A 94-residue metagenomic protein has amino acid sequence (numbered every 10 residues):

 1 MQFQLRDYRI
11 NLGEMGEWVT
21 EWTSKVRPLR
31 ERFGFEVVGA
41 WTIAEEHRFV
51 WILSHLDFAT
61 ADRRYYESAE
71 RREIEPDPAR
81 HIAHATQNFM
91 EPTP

Functional and structural regions predicted by a protein language model:
M1, T93-P94: Basic/polar N-terminal segments that are highly enriched at the extreme N-terminus, encompassing both cleavable
M1, Y8-R9, A40: Generic signal for short, ordered secondary-structure residues within or immediately flanking folded domains
Q2-R6, L29-R30, F49-L53: Short, structured motif recognition centered on aromatic/hydrophobic residues
Y8-N11, V50, E73: Small/flexible residues
R9-T20: Short, surface-exposed ligand-recognition loops at beta-strand->loop->(often short) alpha-helix junctions that present
T20-V38, T42, S54-M90: An amphipathic, aromatic/His-enriched active-site/gating alpha helix that lines ligand/cofactor pockets
A44-R48: Short acidic/glycine-enriched loop/turn segments that link adjacent beta-strands
